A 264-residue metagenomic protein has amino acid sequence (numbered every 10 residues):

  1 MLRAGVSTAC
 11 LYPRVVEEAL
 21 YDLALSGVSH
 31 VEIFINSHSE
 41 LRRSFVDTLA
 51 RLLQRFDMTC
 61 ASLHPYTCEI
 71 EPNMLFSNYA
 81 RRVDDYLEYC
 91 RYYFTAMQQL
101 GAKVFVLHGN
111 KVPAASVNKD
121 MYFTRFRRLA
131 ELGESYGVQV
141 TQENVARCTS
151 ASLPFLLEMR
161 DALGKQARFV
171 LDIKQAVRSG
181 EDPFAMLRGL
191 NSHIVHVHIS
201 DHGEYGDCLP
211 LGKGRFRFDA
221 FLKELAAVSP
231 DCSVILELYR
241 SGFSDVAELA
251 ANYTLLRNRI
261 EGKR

Functional and structural regions predicted by a protein language model:
M1-F94, Q98, E134, R168 (+2 more regions): N-terminal pre-domain/capping segments
S7-L11, F34-H38, P65-C68, N110-V112 (+4 more regions): Active-site beta-loop-alpha junctions enriched in small/polar residues
V15-L20, V46, A50, S116-T124 (+3 more regions): Distinct, well-ordered alpha-helical segments
E17, P72-R168: Active-site acidic/histidine proton-transfer and metal-coordination neighborhood in alpha/beta enzyme cores
L23, V31, L53, M97 (+5 more regions): Conserved, mostly hydrophobic/aromatic
S29, K103, V195, C232: Short acidic/polar active-site loop segments enriched in Thr and Asp
H30-V31, L63, R128-R215: Acidic/histidine-rich catalytic cores of soluble enzymes
E69-F76, K111-V117, R178-G180, E204-L209 (+1 more regions): A short acidic, helix-capping loop that chelates divalent metal ions and anchors anionic groups
